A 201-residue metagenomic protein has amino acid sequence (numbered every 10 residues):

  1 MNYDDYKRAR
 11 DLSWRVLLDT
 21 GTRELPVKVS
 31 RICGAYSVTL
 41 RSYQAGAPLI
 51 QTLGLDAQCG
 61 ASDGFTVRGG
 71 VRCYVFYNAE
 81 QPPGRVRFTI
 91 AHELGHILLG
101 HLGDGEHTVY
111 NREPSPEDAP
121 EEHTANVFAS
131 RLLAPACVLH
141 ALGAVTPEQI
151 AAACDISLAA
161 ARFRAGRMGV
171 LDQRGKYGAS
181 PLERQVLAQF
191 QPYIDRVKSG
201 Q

Functional and structural regions predicted by a protein language model:
M1-Q201: Active-site hotspot residues in diverse enzymes, especially metal/ion-binding acidic/histidine motifs
